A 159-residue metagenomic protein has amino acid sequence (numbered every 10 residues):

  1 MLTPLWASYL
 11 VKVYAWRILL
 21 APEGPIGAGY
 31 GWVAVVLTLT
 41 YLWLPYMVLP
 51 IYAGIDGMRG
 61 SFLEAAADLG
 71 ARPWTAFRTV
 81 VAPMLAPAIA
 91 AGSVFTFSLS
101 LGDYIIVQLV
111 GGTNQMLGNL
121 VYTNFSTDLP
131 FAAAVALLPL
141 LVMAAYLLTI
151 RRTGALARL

Functional and structural regions predicted by a protein language model:
M1-D56, M84-S100, Y104, L109 (+2 more regions): Membrane-water interface segments at the C-terminal ends of transmembrane alpha-helices in multi-pass inner-membrane
W32-A34, M58-A91: Amphipathic cytosolic juxtamembrane alpha-helices at the membrane-cytosol interface of multi-pass membrane transporters
G60-S61, M116, T127: An amphipathic alpha-helix/helix-turn recognition signal
E64-A66, V121-F125, L147: Surface-exposed beta-strand edges and their flanking turn/coil or helix-capping segments
R72, Y104, T113-N114: Gly/Ser/Thr-rich beta-alpha loop segments that engage phosphate groups in nucleotides
A76, L120, A136: Short functional hotspots where side chains directly engage DNA or cofactors
G112-N124: Short hydrophobic, aromatic-rich alpha-helical segments embedded in or entering the lipid bilayer of multi-pass
L156-L159: Short, Lys/Arg-enriched, Gly/Pro-containing loop segments at transmembrane-helix junctions of multi-pass membrane
